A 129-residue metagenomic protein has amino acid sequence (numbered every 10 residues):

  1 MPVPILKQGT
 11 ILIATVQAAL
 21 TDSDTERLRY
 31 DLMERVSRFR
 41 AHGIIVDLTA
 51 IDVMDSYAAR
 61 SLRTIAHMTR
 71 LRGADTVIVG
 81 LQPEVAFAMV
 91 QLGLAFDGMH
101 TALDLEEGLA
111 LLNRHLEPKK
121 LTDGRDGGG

Functional and structural regions predicted by a protein language model:
M1-R29: STAS-typified acidic loop motif
P2, G73, G98-M99: A generic structural signal for alpha->beta connector loops
P4-K7, E34-R38: Short, conserved, surface-exposed binding loops centered on an aromatic residue
L28-L32, G73: Expand to "…catalyze enediolate/carbanion chemistry for C-C bond making/breaking, isomerization, decarboxylation
V36, I65-H67, A110-H115: Catalytic cores of nucleotide-enabled group-transfer and carboxylate-activating enzymes in metabolic and assembly-line
R38-H42, V46-A95: Amphipathic alpha-helical interaction surfaces in cytosolic regulatory modules
G98-G108: Short acidic-hydrophobic, aromatic-tinged amphipathic segments that line or gate anion-handling sites
R114-G129: Intrinsically disordered or compositionally simple regulatory linkers and C-terminal tails in signal-transduction
